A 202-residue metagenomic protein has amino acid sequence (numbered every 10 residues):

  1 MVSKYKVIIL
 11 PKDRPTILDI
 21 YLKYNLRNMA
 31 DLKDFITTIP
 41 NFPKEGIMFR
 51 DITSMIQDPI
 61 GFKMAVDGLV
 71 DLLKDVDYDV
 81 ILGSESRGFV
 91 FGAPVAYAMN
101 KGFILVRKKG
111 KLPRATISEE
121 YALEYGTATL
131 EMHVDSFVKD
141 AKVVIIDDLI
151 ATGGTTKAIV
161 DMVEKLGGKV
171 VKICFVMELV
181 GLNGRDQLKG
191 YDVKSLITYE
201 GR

Functional and structural regions predicted by a protein language model:
P15-N28: Short, Lys/Arg-enriched N-terminal segments with co-localized hydrophobic residues within the first ~10-30 amino acids
L26-Y78, A128: Active-site-facing substrate-recognition patch
N28, L32-F35, A158-R202: PRPP-dependent phosphoribosyltransferase catalytic core
Y78-E85: Short glycine-rich phosphate-binding loop at a beta-alpha junction
V90-M99, V160: Short Gly/Thr/Asp-enriched flexible loops that form oxyanion-binding sites at enzyme active sites
I104-V144: Short, glycine/charge-rich flexible loops or terminal/linker lids adjacent to PRPP-binding catalytic cores
D148, G153: Conserved G/P- and acidic residue-centered "switch" motifs that form tight phosphate/ATP-binding loops in soluble
